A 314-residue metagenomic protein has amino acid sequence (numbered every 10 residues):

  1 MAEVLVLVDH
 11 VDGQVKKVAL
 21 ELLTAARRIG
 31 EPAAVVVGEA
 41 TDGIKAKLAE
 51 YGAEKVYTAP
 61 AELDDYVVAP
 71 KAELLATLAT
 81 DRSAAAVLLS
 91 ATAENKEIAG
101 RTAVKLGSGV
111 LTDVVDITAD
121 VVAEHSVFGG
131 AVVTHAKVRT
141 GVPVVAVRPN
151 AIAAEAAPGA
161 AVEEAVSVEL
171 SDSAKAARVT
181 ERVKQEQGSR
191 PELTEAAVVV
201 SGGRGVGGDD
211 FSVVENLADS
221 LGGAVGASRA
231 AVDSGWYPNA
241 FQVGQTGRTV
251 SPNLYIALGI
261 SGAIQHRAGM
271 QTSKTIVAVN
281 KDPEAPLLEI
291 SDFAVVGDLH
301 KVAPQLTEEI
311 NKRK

Functional and structural regions predicted by a protein language model:
M1-K314: N-terminal glycine-rich FAD/FM-binding segment characteristic of electron-transfer flavoproteins
